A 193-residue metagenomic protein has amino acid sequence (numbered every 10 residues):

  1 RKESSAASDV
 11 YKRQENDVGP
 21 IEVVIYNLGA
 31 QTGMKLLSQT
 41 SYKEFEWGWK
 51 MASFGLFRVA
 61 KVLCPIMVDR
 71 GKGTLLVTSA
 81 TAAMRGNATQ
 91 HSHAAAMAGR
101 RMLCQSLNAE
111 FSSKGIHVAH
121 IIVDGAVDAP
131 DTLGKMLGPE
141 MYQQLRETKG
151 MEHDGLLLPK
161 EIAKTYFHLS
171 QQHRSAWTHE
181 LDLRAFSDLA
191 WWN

Functional and structural regions predicted by a protein language model:
R1-Y11: Single conserved hydrophobic/aromatic residue that forms the stacking wall/gate of nucleotide- or nucleobase-binding
A7, P20-I21, M67-S79, S113-I116: Active-site loop of short-chain dehydrogenase/reductase
S8, G29-E46, T89: Conserved mid-core segment of classical short-chain dehydrogenase/reductases
R13-Y26, G33, W177: A glycine-rich helix->loop->beta "capping" turn within Rossmann-like NAD(P)(H)-dependent oxidoreductase domains
I21-E22, S38-F57, K72, L76 (+1 more regions): Catalytic Tyr-X3-Lys loop
A30, G48, T74-G99, Q105 (+2 more regions): Catalytic loop of short-chain dehydrogenase/reductase
A60-K61, Q105: A short, exposed helix-loop element centered on a Lys and neighboring polar residues
S113-I116, H120-G125, P139-N193: C-terminal helical subdomain
